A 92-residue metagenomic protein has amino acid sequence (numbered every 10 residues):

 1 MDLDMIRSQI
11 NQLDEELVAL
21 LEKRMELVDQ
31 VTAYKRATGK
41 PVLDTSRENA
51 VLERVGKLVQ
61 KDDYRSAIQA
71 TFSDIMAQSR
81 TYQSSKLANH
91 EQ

Functional and structural regions predicted by a protein language model:
M1-Q92: Domain-level signature for soluble enzymes in the chorismate/prephenate branch of the shikimate pathway
